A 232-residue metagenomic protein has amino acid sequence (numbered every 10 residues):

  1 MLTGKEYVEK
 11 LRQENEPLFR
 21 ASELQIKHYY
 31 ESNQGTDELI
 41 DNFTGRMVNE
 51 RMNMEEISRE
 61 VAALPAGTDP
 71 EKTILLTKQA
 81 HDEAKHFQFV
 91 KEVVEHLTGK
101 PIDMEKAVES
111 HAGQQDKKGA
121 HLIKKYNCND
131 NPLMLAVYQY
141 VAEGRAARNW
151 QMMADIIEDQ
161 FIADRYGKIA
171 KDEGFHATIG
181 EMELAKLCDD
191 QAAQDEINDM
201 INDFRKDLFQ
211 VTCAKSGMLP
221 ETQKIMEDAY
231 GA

Functional and structural regions predicted by a protein language model:
M1-A232: Non-heme di-metal
